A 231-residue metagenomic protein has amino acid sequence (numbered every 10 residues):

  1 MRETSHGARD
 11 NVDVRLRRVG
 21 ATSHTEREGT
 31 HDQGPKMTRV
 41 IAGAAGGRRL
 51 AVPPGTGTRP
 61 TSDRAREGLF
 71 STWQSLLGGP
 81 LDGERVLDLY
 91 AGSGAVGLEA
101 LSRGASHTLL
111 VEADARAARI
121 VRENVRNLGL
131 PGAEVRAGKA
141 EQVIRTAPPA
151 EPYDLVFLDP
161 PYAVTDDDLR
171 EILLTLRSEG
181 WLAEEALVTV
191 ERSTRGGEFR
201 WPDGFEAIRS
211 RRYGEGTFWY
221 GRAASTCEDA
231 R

Functional and structural regions predicted by a protein language model:
R2-R231: Class I S-adenosyl-L-methionine-dependent methyltransferase catalytic core
